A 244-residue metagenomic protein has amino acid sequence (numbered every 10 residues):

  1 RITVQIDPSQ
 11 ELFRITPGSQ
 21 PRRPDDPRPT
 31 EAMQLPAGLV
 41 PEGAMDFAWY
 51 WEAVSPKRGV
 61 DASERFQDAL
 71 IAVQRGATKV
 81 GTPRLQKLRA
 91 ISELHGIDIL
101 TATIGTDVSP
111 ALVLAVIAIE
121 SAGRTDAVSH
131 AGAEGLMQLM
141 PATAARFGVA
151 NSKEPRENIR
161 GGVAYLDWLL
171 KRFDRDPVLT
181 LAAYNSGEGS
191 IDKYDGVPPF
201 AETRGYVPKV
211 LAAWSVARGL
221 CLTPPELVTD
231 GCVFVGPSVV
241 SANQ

Functional and structural regions predicted by a protein language model:
R1-L114, P208-Q244: Cell-wall glycan-active module
T82-A90, D98-I104, T125-H130, A145-P155 (+1 more regions): Second-shell loop/turn segments in exported
D98-I99, T143, Y165, S190: A general alpha-helix detector
P110, G123-T125: Extended amphipathic alpha-helical interaction segments
I117-A122, G161-Y165, R175-A201, Y206-L211 (+2 more regions): Acidic helix/loop microenvironments that form the catalytic cleft of cell-wall polysaccharide enzymes
A127-V149, G161-L166, V207-V210: Substrate-binding/active-site groove segments that recognize and process beta-1,4-linked N-acetyl-hexosamine
Q138, F173-R175: Active-site-proximal binding-pocket segments
